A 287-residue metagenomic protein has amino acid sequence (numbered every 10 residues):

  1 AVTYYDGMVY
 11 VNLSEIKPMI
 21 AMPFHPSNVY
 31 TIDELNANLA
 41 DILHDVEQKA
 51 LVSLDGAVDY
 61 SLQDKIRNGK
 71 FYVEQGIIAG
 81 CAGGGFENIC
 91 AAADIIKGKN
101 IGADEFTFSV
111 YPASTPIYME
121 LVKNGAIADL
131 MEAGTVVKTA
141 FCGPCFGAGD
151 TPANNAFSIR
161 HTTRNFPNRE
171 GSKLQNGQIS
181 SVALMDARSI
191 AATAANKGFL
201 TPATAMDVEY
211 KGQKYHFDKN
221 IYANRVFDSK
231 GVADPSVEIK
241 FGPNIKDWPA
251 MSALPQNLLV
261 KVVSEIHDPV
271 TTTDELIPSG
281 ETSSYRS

Functional and structural regions predicted by a protein language model:
A1-S287: Fe-S-dependent hydro-lyases/dehydratases of central metabolism
